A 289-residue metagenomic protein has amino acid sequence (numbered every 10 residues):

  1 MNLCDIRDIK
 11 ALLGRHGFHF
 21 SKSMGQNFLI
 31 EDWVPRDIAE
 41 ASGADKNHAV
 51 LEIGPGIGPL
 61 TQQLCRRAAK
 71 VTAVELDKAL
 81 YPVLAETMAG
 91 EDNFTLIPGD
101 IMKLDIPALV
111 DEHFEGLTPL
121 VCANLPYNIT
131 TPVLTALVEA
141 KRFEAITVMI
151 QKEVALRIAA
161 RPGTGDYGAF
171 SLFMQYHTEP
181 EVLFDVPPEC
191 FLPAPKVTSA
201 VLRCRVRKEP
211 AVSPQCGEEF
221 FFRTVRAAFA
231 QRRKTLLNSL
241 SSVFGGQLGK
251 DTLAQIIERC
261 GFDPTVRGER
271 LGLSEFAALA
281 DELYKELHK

Functional and structural regions predicted by a protein language model:
M1-A227, E258, R267-E269, A278 (+1 more regions): Catalytic cores of RNA-modifying enzymes
A227-K289: C-terminal lobe and adjacent flexible extensions of AdoMet/dcAdoMet transferase-like proteins
